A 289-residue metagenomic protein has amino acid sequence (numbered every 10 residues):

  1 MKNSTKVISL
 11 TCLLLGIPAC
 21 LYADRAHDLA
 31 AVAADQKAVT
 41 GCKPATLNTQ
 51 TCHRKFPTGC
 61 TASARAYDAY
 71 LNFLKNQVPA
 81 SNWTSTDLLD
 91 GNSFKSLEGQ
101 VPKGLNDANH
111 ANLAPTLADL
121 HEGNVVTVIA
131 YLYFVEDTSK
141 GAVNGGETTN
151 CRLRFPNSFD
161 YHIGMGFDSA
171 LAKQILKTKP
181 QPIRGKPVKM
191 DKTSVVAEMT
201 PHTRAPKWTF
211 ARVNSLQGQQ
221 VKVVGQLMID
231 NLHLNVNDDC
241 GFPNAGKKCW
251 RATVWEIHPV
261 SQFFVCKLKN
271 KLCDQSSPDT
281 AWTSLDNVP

Functional and structural regions predicted by a protein language model:
M1-S9: Bacterial N-terminal signal peptides that target proteins for export
S9-P18: Bacterial N-terminal signal peptides
A19-A23: Sec/Tat signal peptide C-region and signal peptidase I cleavage site
D24-P289: OB-fold and OB-like single-stranded nucleic-acid-recognition modules and their adjacent interaction interfaces
